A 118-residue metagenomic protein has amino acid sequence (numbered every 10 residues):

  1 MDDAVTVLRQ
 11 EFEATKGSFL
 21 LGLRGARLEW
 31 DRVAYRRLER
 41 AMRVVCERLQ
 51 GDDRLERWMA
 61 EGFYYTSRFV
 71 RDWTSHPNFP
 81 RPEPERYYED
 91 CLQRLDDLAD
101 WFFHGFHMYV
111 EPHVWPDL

Functional and structural regions predicted by a protein language model:
M1-E39: Short terminal alpha-helical segments
V7, E11-A14, R37, A41-V44 (+4 more regions): Charged, amphipathic alpha-helical oligomerization/scaffolding segments
G17-S18, G51, L55, H76 (+1 more regions): Intrinsically disordered or highly flexible coil/loop and linker segments, enriched in small and charged/polar residues
L21-L28, D52, E56, R81-Y88: Alpha-helical rod/repeat scaffolding segments in eukaryotic adaptors/tethers and long-chain four-helix cytokines
L23, R27, V45-L49, T66-V70 (+1 more regions): Generic structural signal for hydrophobic core residues of well-folded globular domains
A41-W58: Short, solvent-exposed, charged loop/turn and helix-capping segments that join or cap alpha-helices on peripheral
R57-S67: Short, well-ordered alpha-helical segments that carry or flank key catalytic/ligand-binding motifs at enzyme/regulatory
Y65-L118: Amphipathic alpha-helical binding modules
